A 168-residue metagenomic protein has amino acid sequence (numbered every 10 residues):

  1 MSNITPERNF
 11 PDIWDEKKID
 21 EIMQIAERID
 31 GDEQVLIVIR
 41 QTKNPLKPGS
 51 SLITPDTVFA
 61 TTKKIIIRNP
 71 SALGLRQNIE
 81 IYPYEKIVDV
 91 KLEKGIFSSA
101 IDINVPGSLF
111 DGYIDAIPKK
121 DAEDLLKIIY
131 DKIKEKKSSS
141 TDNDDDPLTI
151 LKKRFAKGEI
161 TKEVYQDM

Functional and structural regions predicted by a protein language model:
S2-Q34, T42, K47-I53, A72-D144: Acidic, Ser/Thr- and proline-rich intrinsically disordered linker/docking segments of eukaryotic scaffolds
I39: Conserved binding/recognition cores within well-folded domains
I53-L75: Short, compositionally biased strand/turn segments that nucleate or flank brief secondary-structure elements
D56, I129, K152-F155: Generic low-complexity, intrinsically disordered sequence content enriched in small uncharged/hydrophobic residues
T61-K63, V88, S99, A156: Envelope-exposed proteins and targeting segments
T141-M168: Cys/His-rich metal-coordination motifs, chiefly Zn-binding "fingers/knuckles"
